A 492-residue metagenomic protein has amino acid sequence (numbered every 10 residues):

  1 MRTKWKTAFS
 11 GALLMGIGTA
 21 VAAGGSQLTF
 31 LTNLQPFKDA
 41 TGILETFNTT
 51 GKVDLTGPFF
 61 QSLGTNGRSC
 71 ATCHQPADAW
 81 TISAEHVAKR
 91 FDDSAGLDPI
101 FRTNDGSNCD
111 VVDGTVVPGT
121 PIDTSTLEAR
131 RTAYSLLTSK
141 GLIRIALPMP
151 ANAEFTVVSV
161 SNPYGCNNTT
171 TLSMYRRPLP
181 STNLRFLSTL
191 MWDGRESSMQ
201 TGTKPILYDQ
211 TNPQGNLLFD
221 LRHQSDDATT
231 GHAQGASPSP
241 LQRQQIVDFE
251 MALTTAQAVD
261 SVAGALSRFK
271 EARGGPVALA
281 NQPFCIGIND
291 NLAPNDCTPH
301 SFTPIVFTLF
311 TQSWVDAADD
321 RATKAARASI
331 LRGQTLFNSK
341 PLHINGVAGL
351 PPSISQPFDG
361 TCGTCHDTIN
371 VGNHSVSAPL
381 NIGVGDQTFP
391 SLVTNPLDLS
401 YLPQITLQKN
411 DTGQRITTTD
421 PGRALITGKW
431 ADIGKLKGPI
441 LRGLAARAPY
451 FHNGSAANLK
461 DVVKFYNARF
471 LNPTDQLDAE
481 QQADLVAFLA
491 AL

Functional and structural regions predicted by a protein language model:
M1-S10: Bacterial N-terminal signal peptides that target proteins for export
S10-T19: Bacterial N-terminal signal peptides
A22-L492: Periplasmic c-type cytochrome electron-transfer domains
